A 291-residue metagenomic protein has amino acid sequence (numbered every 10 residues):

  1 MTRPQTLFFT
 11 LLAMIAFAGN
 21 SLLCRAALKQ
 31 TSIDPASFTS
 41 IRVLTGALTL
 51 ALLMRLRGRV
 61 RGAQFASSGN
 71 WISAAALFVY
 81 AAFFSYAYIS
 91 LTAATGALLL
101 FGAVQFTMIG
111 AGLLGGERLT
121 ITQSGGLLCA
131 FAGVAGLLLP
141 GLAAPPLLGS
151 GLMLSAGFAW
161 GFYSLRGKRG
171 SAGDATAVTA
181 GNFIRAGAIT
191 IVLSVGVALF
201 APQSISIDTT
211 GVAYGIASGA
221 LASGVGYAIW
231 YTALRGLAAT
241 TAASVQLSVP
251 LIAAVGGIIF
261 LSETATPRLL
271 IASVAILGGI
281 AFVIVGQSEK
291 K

Functional and structural regions predicted by a protein language model:
M1-S40, A75, V79-F83, A132 (+3 more regions): Glycine-/small-residue-enriched transmembrane alpha-helix faces in small-molecule transporters and effluxers
Q5-F9, A36-L52, G126-C129, L148-S155 (+5 more regions): Hydrophobic alpha-helical transmembrane segments of multi-pass integral membrane proteins, especially transporters
A16, A51, R57-L100, I109 (+2 more regions): Specific transmembrane alpha-helical segments of multi-pass solute transporters/efflux pumps, especially DMT/EamA
F17, L50, M54, L77 (+5 more regions): Hydrophobic transmembrane alpha-helices of multi-pass small-molecule transport proteins
A18, L22, L44, A51 (+11 more regions): Hydrophobic/small/kink-forming positions within alpha-helical transmembrane segments of polytopic membrane proteins
A26, G46-A66, A82, C129-P146 (+4 more regions): Membrane-interface helix-cap regions at the ends of transmembrane helices in multi-pass membrane proteins
A27, F38, R42, A87 (+6 more regions): Hydrophobic/aromatic residues within transmembrane alpha-helices of multi-pass small-molecule transporters
S37-L48, A76-L77, S85-R118, A156 (+1 more regions): Specific alpha-helical transmembrane segments that line the substrate/conduction pathway and gating interfaces
